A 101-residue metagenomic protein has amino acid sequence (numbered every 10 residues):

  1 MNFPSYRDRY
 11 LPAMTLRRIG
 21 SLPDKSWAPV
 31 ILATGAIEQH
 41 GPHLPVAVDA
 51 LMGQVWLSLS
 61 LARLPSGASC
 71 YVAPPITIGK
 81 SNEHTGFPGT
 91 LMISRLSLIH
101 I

Functional and structural regions predicted by a protein language model:
M1-P45: Active-site and ligand/interface coordination hotspots across diverse enzymes and nucleic-acid-associated assemblies
L32-A33, Y71-P75: Short beta-strand segments at enzyme active-site cores
T34-I37, T77-S81: Short connector loops/turns at beta-strand edges and beta->alpha or beta->beta junctions
H43-L51, T85-G86: Glycine-rich loop at the start of a catalytic domain that most often binds anionic cofactors/ligands
A47, G67-A73: Extended amphipathic ligand-handling, pore-lining, and cofactor/metal-binding catalytic surfaces
D49-A62: Short catalytic helix/loop segments, enriched in acidic residues and glycine and frequently bearing histidine
G79-R95: Charged, often glycine-rich, active-site loop that binds/positions anionic groups
I99-I101: Conserved small/polar residues in nucleotide/adenosyl-binding loops
